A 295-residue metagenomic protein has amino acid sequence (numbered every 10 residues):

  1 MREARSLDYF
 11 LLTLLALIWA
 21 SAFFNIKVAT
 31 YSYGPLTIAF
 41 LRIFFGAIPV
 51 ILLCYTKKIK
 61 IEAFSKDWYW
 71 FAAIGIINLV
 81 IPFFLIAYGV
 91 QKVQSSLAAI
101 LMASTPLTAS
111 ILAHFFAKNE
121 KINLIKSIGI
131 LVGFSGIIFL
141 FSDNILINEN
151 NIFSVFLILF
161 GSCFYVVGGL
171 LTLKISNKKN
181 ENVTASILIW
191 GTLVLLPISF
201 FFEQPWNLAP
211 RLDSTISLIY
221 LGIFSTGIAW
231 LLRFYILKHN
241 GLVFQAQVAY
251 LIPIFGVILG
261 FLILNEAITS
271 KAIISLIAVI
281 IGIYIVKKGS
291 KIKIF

Functional and structural regions predicted by a protein language model:
M1-T37, Y88, I147-K174, L193 (+1 more regions): Glycine-/small-residue-enriched transmembrane alpha-helix faces in small-molecule transporters and effluxers
A4-Y9, S32-L36, F40, A63-Y69 (+3 more regions): Juxtamembrane helix-entry segments on the extracytoplasmic side of multipass membrane proteins
I18, A22-F23, I51-M102, S135 (+2 more regions): Specific transmembrane alpha-helical segments of multi-pass solute transporters/efflux pumps, especially DMT/EamA
S21, N25-V28, S32, G46-F64 (+4 more regions): Membrane-interface helix-cap regions at the ends of transmembrane helices in multi-pass membrane proteins
A29, I38, R42, G89 (+8 more regions): Hydrophobic/aromatic residues within transmembrane alpha-helices of multi-pass small-molecule transporters
A39-L41, L79, F83, L97-S104 (+2 more regions): Helix-helix packing/entry segments at the starts of transmembrane helices
V50, A109-I111, F115-F116, L146-E203 (+2 more regions): Transmembrane alpha-helical segments that form core, pore/gating elements of small-molecule transporters/exporters
V50, A72, A103-S104, L112 (+6 more regions): Hydrophobic transmembrane alpha-helices of multi-pass small-molecule transport proteins
